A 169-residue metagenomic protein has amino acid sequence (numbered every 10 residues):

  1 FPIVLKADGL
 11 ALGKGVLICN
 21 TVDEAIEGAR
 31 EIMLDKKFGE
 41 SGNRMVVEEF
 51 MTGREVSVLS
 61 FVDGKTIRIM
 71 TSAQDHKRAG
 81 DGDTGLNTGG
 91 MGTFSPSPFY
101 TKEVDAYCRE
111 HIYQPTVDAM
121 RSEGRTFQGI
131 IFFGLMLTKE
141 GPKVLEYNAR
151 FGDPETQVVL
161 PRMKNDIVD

Functional and structural regions predicted by a protein language model:
F1-G15: A conserved helix-loop-beta module that forms one wall/lid of the active-site cleft in ATP-utilizing catalytic domains
G15-L160: Internal nucleotide-binding/catalytic subdomain
M163-D169: C-terminal, non-catalytic macromolecule-binding modules
